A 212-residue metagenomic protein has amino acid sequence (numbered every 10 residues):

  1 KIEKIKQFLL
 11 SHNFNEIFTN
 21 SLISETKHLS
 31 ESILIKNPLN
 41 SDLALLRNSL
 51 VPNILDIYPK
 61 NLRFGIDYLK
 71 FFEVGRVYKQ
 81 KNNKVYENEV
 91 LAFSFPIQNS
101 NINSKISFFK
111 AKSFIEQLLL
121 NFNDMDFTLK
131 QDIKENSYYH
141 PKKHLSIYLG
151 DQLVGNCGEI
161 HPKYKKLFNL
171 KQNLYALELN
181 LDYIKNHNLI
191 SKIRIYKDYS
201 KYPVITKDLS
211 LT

Functional and structural regions predicted by a protein language model:
K1, S32-P38, E87-I102, L145-Y148 (+1 more regions): Short, hydrophobic beta-strand segments
K1-F72: Extended, well-folded interaction surfaces typified by the phenylalanyl-tRNA synthetase beta subunit core
H12, N40-N48, F64, N83-K84 (+4 more regions): Hydrophobic alpha-helical scaffolding
E16-I17, N48-A92, P162, N173-K192: Conserved alpha/beta core surface patches that mediate binding of polyanionic ligands
T19-E31, K70-Q80, L129-L145: A glycine-rich phosphate-binding loop feature that marks nucleotide/adenosyl-phosphate handling sites
L22-S24, N40-S41, N61, R76-Q80 (+4 more regions): Short, glycine-/Ser/Thr-/acidic-enriched flexible segments
L29, L46, G65-Y68, K84-N88 (+3 more regions): Short glycine/proline-enriched turns and hinge-like loops at secondary-structure junctions
K105-T212: A carboxyl-terminal module marker
